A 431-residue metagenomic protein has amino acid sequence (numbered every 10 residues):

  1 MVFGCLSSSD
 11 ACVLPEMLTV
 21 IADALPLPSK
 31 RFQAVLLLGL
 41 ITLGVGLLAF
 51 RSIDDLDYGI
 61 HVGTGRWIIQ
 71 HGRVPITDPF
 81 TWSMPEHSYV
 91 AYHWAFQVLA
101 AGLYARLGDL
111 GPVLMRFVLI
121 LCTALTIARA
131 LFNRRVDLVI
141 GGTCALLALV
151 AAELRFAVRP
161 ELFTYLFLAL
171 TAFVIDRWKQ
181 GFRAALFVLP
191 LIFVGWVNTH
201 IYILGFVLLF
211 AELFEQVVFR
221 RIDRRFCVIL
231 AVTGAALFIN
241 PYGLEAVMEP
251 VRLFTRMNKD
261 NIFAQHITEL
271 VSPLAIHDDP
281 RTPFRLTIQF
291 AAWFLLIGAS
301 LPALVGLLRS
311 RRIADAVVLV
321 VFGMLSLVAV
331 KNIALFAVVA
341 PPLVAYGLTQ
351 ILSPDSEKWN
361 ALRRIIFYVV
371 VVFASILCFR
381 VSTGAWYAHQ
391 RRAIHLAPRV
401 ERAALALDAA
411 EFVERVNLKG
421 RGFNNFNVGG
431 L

Functional and structural regions predicted by a protein language model:
G39, I127-V150: Transmembrane-helix signature of polytopic, membrane-embedded enzymes that assemble or transfer cell-envelope glycans
G44-V45, A148-A152, A172-V174, A185-I201 (+2 more regions): Membrane-interface alpha helices of multi-pass inner-membrane proteins
D54, I69, I201-V305, A337: Transmembrane catalytic cores of multi-pass membrane glycosyltransferases and polysaccharide-assembly enzymes
S83-L110, L114: Short hydrophobic/aromatic helix or loop-helix immediately within or flanking a transmembrane segment in polytopic
L114-R134: Transmembrane-helix motifs of polytopic, lipid-linked glycan transferases
T126, A148-A151, T164-Q180, L209-L213: Specific aromatic-rich, kink-prone transmembrane helix
A169-L186, F214-V217, I297, L301-L307: Membrane-interface transmembrane helices that cradle and orient dolichyl/undecaprenyl
N360-N417, N427-G429: Membrane-proximal, lumen/periplasm-facing interface regions of secretory-pathway glyco- and lipid-modifying enzymes
